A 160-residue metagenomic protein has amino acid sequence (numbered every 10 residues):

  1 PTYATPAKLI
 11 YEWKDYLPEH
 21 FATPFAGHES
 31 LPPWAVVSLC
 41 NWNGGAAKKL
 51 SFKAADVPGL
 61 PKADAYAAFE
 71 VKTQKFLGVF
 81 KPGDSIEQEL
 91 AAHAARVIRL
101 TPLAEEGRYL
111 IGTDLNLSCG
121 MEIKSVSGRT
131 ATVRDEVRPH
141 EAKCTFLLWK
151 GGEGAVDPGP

Functional and structural regions predicted by a protein language model:
P1-G128: Carbohydrate-binding surfaces of carbohydrate-active enzymes
V71-K75, W149-G154, P158-G159: Change "in extracellular beta-sheet-rich domains … of secreted and cell-surface proteins" to "in beta-sheet-rich domains
L110-G152: Mature N-terminal, pre-catalytic/accessory segment of carbohydrate-active enzymes
H140, G159-P160: Interfaces that engage single-stranded nucleic acids at replication/repair/recombination sites
